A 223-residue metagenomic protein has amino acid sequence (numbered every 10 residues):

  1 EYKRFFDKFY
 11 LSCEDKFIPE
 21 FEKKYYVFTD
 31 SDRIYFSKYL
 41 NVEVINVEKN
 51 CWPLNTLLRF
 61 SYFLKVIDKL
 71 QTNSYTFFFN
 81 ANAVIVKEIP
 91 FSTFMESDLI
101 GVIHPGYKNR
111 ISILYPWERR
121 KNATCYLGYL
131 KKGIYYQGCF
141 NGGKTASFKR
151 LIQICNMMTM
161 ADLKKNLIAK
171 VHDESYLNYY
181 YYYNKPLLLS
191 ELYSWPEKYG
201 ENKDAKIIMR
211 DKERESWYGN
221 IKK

Functional and structural regions predicted by a protein language model:
E1, D32-I34, K49-N50, A83-I85 (+5 more regions): Short, solvent-exposed loop/turn segments at secondary-structure junctions
E1-L58, D68-T72, S216-W217: N-terminal anchoring/stem segment of glycosyltransferases
E22-D30, F77, G101, L188: Short, hydrophobic beta-strand segments that form beta-sheet elements in well-ordered domains
K38-N50, T93-V102, D204-I208: Active-site regions of enzymes building and remodeling cell-envelope glycoconjugates
T56, F60, A83, K170-S175: Conserved glycosyltransferase catalytic-site signature
T56-V66, W117-G128: Short acidic (Asp/Glu) patches
F60-I111: GT-A fold catalytic core of metal-dependent nucleotide-sugar glycosyltransferases, centered on the diacidic
T124-E213: Catalytic core and acceptor-binding pocket of nucleotide-sugar-dependent glycosyltransferases
